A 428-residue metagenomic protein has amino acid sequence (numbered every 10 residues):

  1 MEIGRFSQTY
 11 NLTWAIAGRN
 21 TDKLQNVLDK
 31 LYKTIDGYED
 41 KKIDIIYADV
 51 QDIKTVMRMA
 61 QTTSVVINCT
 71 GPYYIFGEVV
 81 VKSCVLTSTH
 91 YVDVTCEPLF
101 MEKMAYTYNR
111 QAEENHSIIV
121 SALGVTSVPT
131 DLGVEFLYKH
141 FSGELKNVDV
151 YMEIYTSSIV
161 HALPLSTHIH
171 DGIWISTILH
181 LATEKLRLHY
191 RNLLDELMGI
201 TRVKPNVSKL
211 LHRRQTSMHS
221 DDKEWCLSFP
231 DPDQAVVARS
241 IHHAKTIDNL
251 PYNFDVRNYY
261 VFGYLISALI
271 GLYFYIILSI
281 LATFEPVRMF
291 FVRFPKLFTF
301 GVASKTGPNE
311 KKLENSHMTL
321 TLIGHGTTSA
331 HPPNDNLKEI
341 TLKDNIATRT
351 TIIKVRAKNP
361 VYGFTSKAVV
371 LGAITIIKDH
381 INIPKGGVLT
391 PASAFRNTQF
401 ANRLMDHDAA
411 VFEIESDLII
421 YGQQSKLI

Functional and structural regions predicted by a protein language model:
M1, N20-D22, Y73-Y74, P98-F100 (+1 more regions): Gly/Ser/Thr-rich loops at beta-strand to alpha-helix junctions that form or flank small-molecule/cofactor-binding
M1-Q8: N-terminal Rossmann NAD(P)H-binding glycine-rich loop of SDR-like oxidoreductase domains
Y10-D40: Glycine-rich phosphate-binding loop and adjoining beta1-alpha1-beta2 segment of Rossmann-like nucleotide-binding folds
I16, V92-D93, S121: Hydrophobic residues in well-ordered beta-strands that form the structural core
Y38, D44-V65, C69-F76: Conserved Rossmann-fold cofactor-binding substructure of NAD(P)-dependent oxidoreductases
V65-N68, P72, V81-M101: ADP-ribose/adenylate-binding Rossmann-like module
G77, T95-S117: Rossmann-fold NAD(P)-binding glycine/threonine-rich loop
H116, E135-I428: C-terminal catalytic/substrate-binding lobe primarily of soluble NAD(P)-dependent oxidoreductases
